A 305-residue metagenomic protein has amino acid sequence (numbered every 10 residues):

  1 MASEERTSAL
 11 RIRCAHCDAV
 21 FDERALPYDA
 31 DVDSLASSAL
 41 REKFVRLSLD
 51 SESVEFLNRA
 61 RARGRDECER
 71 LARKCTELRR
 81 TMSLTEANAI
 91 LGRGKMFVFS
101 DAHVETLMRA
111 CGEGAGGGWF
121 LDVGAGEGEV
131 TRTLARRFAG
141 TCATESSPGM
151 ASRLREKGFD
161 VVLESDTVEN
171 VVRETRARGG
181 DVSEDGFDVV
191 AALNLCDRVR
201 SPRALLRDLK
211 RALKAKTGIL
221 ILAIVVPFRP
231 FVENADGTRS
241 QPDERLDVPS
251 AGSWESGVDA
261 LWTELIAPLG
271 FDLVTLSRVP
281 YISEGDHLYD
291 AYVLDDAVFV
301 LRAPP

Functional and structural regions predicted by a protein language model:
M1-G116, E129-V130, I224-V225, P230-P304: N-terminal accessory regions of S-adenosyl-L-methionine
G117-G126: Conserved class I S-adenosyl-L-methionine
E127-N170: Class I SAM-dependent methyltransferase SAM/SAH-binding core
E169-E184: Short conserved loop adjoining the S-adenosyl-L-methionine
A191: A conserved beta-strand element that flanks and buttresses the S-adenosyl-L-methionine
N194-R198: A short His-aromatic
A204-K216: A short glycine-rich, Lys/Arg-flanked "PGG" loop and its adjoining helix->strand segment in the class I
T217-I221: Short glycine-centered segments of the SAM/dcSAM-binding site in methyltransferase folds
